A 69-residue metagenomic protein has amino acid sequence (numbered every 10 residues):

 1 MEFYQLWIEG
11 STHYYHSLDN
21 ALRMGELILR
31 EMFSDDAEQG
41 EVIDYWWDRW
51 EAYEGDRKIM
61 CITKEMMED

Functional and structural regions predicted by a protein language model:
M1, H16-R23, K64-D69: A short, sequence-level motif marking secondary-structure junctions
M1-T12: Short aromatic-glycine-(Arg/Gly/Cys) micro-motifs in beta-strand/loop hairpins
W7-I8, D19, V42: Intrinsic structural disorder/low-complexity segments
Y14-D36: Short, flexible N-terminal segments of the mature chain
R30-D69: Short, mixed-charge low-complexity intrinsically disordered segments
